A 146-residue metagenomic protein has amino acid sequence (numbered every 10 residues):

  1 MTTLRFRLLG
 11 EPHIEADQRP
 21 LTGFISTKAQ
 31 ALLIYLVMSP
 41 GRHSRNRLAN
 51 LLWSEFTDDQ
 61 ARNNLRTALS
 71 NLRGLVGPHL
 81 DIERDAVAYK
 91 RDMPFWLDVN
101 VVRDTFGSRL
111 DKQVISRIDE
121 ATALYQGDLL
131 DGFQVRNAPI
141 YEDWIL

Functional and structural regions predicted by a protein language model:
M1-R7: Long, low-complexity, charged/polar intrinsically disordered regions in eukaryotic proteins
T2, T22-G23, T27-A29, I34-M38 (+2 more regions): Intrinsically disordered, charged and Pro/Gly-enriched terminal/linker segments that flank large helical-solenoid
L8-L21: Short, Lys/Arg-enriched N-terminal segment that forms or immediately precedes the first helix of a structured domain
I14, A29-L33, L48-A49, L65-V76 (+1 more regions): DNA major-groove recognition helices of helix-turn-helix
Y35-L48: Short capping segments at the starts of secondary-structure elements
S39-G41, V76-H79: Short glycine/proline-enriched coil/turn segments at helix->beta-strand junctions
